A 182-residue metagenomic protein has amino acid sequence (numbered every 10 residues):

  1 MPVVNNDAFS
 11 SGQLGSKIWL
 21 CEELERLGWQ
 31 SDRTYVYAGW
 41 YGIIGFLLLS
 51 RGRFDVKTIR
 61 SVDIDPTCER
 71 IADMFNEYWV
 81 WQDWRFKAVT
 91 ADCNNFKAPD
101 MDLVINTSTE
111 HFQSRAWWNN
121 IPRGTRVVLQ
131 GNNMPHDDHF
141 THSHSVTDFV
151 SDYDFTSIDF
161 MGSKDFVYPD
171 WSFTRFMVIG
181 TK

Functional and structural regions predicted by a protein language model:
M1-D32: S-adenosyl-L-methionine
W29-I43: Conserved class I S-adenosyl-L-methionine
Y41-D55: Conserved SAM-binding loop of SAM-dependent methyltransferases across substrates and taxa, primarily the Class I
V56-I64: Conserved SAM-binding motif I beta-strand of class I
R60, K87-V89, D159-M161: General small-molecule cofactor/ligand-binding pocket signal
I64-L103: S-adenosyl-L-methionine
C93-N94, D100-A116, N133: A short SAM/SAH-binding and catalytic strip from SAM-dependent methyltransferases
S114-M177: C-terminal substrate-binding/active-site "lid" region of AdoMet-derived donor-dependent transferases
